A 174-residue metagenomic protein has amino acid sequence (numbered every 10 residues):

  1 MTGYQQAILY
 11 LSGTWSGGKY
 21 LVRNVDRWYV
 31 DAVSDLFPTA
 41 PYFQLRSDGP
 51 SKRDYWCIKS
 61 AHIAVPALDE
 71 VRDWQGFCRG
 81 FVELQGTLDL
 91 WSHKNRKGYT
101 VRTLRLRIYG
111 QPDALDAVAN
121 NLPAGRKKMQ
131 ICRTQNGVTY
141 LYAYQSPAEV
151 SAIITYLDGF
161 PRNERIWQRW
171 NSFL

Functional and structural regions predicted by a protein language model:
M1-L174: Internal intein/HINT superfamily modules and their associated LAGLIDADG
